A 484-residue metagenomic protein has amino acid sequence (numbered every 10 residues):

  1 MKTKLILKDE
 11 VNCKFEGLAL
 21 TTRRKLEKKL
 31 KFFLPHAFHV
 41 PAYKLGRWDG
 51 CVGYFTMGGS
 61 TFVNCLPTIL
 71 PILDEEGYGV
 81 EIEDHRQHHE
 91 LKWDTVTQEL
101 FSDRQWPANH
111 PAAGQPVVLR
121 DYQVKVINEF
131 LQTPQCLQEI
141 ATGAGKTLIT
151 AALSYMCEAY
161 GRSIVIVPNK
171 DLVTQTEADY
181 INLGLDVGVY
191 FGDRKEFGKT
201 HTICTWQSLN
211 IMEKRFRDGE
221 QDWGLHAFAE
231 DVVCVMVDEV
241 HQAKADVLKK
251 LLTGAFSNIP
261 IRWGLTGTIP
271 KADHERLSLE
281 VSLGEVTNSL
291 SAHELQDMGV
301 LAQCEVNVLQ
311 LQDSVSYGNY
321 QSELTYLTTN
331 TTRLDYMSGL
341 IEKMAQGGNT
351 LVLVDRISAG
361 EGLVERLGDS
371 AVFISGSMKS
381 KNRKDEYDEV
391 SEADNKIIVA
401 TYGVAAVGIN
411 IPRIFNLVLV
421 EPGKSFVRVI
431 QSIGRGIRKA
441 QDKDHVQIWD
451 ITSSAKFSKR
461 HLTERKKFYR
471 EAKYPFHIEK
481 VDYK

Functional and structural regions predicted by a protein language model:
H39, L45-F55, E81-E139: Conserved pre-motif I regulatory segment
I69, V233-C234, E239-E305, Y469: Post-DEXD/H (motif II) to motif III coupling segment of the RecA-like Helicase ATP-binding lobe
V118, Q132-C157: Walker A/P-loop
L153-S154, S316-D355, E361-R366: Conserved interdomain hinge at the start of the Helicase C-terminal
T174, D186-G198, L351, E361-G362 (+1 more regions): Conserved helicase ATPase core of P-loop NTP-dependent helicases/translocases
G192-C234, A245-G254, V404: Conserved helix/coil segment N-terminal to the catalytic DExD/H
S278-N307, D313-V315, V427-I433, I437-K484: A conserved SF2-helicase RecA2
S375-A472: Conserved RecA-like P-loop NTPase helicase motor core
